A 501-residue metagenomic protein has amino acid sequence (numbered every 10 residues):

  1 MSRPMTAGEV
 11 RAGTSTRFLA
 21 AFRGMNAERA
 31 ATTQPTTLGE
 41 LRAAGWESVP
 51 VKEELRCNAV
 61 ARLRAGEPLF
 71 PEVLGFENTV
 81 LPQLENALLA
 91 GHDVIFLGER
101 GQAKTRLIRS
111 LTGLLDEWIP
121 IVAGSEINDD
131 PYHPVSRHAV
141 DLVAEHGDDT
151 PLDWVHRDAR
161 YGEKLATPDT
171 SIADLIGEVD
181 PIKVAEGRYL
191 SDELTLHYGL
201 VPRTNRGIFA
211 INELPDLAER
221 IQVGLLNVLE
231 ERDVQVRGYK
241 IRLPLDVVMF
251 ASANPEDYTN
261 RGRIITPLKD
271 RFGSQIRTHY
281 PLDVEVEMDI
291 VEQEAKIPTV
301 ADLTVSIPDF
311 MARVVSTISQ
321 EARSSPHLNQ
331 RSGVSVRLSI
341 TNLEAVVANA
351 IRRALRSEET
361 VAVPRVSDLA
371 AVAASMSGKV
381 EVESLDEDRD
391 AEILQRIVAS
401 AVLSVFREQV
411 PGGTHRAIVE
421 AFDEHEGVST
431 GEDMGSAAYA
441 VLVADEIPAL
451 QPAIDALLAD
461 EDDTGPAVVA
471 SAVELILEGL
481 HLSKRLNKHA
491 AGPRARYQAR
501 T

Functional and structural regions predicted by a protein language model:
F18, F22-A59: Interdomain "pre-motor" coupling segment immediately N-terminal to P-loop NTPase/helicase cores
G45-N58, T259-R263, K269-S332, A354-E359 (+2 more regions): Conserved C-terminal "switch" segment of AAA+ ATPases
G45-P50, A61-V80: Dynamic helix-loop-helix/coil hinge segments at AAA+ ATPase domain boundaries and subdomain interfaces
F76-E77, E85-G91, E99-R100, V201-T204 (+1 more regions): Phosphate-binding P-loop
A103-K104: Conserved glycine(s) of the Walker
L107, L111: Hydrophobic positions on the alpha1 helix immediately C-terminal to the Walker A/P-loop
L115-D153, D158-L200, N205-D302, A345-S357: Canonical AAA+ ATPase core
R331, I351-T501: C-terminal engagement/docking regions of AAA+ P-loop ATPases
